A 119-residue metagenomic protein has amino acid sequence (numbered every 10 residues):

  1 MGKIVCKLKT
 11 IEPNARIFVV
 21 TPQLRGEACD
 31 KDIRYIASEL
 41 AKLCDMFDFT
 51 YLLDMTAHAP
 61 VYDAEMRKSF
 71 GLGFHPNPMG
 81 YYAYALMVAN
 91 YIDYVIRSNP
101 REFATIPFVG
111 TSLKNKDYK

Functional and structural regions predicted by a protein language model:
M1: Glycine-rich anion/phosphate-binding loops
V5-A37: Active-site segments of SGNH/GDSL-like serine hydrolases that catalyze O-acetyl group transfer/hydrolysis on lipids
L24-K119: Catalytic His-Asp segment of secreted/periplasmic serine-dependent ester chemistry enzymes
